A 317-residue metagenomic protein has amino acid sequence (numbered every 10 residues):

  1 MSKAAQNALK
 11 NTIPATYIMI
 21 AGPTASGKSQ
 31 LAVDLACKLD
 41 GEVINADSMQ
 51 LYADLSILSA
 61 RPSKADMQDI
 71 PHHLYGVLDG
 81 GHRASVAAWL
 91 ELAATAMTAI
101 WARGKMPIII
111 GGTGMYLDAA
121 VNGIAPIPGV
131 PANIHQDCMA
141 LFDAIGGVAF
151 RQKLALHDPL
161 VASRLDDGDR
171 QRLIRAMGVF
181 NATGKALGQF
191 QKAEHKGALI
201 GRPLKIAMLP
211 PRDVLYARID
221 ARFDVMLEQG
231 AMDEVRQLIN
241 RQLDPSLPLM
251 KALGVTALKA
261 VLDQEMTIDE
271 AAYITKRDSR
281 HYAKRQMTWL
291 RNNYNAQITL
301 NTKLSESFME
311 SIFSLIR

Functional and structural regions predicted by a protein language model:
M1-R317: Phosphate/pyrophosphate-binding catalytic cores of soluble transferases and nucleic-acid-acting enzymes
